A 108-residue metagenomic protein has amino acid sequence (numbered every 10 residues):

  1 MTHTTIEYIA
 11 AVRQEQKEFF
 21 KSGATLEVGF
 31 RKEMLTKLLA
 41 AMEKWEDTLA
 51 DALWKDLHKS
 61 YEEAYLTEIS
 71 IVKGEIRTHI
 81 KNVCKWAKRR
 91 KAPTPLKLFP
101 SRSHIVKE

Functional and structural regions predicted by a protein language model:
M1-E108: N-terminal Rossmann-like NAD(P)+-binding subdomain of aldehyde/semialdehyde dehydrogenases
